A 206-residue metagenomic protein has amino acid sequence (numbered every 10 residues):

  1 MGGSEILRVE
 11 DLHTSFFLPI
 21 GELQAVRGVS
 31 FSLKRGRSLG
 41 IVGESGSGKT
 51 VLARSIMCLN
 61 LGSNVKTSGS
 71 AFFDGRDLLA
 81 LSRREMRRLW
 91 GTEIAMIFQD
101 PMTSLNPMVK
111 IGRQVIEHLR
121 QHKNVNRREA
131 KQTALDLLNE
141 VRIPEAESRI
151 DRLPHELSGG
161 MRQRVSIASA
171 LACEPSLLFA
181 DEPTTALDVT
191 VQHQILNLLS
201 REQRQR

Functional and structural regions predicted by a protein language model:
G2-I6, S15-G28, L59-V65, S82-M86 (+2 more regions): A short, flexible loop at the N-terminus of ABC-type nucleotide-binding domains that lies
V65-D77: Conserved ABC transporter NBD signature motif
D77, E129-S148, R201: Conserved ABC ATPase "signature" region
V115, I167, L178, V191 (+1 more regions): Hydrophobic anchor residue at the start of the ABC signature
R152-L157, M161: Conserved ABC ATPase signature
A172-S176: A short, proline-enriched helix->beta-strand linker immediately N-terminal to the Walker B motif in ABC-type P-loop
H193-R206: Helical segment within the ABC ATPase nucleotide-binding domain
